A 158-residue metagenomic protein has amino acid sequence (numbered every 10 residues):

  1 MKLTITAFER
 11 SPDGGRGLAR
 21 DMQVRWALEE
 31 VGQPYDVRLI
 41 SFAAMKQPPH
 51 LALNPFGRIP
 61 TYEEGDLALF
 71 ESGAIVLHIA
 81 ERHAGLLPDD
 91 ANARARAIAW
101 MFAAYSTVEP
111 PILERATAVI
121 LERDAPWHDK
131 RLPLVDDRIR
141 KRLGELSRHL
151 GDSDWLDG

Functional and structural regions predicted by a protein language model:
M1-P133, R140: GST-like domain detector, emphasizing the conserved glutathione-binding G-site in the N-terminal thioredoxin-like
R138-K141, E145-H149: Solvent-exposed, charged/polar functional surfaces in cytosolic regulatory/catalytic domains
D152: Thiol/selenol-based redox catalytic cores and closely related redox-interacting motifs
W155-G158: GST superfamily/GST-like fold recognition
